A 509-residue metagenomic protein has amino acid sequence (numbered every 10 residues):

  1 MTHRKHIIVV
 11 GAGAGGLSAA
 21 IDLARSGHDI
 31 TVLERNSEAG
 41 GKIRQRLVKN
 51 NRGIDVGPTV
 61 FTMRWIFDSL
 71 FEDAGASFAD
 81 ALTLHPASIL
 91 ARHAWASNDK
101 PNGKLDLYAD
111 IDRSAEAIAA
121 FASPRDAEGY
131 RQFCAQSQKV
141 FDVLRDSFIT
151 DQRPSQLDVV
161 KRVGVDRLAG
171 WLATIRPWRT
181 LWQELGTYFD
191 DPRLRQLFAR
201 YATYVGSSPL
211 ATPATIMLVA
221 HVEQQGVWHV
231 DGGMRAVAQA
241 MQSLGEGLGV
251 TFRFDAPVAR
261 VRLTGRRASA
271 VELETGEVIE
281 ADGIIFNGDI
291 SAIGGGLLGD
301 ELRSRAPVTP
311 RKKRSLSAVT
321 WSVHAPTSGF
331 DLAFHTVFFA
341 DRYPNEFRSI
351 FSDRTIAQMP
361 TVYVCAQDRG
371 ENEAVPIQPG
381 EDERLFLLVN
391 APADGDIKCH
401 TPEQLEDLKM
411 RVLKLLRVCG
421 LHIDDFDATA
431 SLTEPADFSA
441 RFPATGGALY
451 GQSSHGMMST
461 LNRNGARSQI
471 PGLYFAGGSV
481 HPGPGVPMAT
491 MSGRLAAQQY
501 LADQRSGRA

Functional and structural regions predicted by a protein language model:
M1-E38, K42-I43, I118-A119, R125 (+2 more regions): Structural core of flavin- and non-heme-iron oxidoreductases, emphasizing the beta-strand/alpha-helix scaffold
H3-D146, Q452: N-terminal glycine-rich phosphate/pyrophosphate-binding loop and immediately adjacent elements
P58, G478-L501: A conserved FAD-binding loop/helix module that cradles the flavin
Q138-L248, D255, R441-S454: Active-site/ligand-binding neighborhood in enzyme catalytic cores
D191-V205, M359-Y363, H422-P482: A glycine-rich dinucleotide-binding beta-alpha-beta segment and adjacent secondary-structure elements that constitute
H229, A259-Q378: Mid-domain catalytic core of redox enzymes that form a hydrophobic substrate pocket/lid adjacent to a catalytic redox
L263, L501-A509: Active-site-proximal substrate-binding core of FAD-dependent oxidoreductases
P326-S439: C-terminal segments that line or cap access tunnels to active or ligand-binding sites in enzymes and enzyme-associated
